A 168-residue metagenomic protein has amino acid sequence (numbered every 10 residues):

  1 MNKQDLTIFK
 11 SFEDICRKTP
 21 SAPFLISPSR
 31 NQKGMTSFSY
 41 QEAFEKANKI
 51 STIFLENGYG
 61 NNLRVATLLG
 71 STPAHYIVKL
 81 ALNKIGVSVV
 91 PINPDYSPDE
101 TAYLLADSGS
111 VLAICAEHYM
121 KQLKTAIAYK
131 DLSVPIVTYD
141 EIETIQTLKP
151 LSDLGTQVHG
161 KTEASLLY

Functional and structural regions predicted by a protein language model:
K3-I26, E45, A164: A short N-terminal helical cap/helix-turn-helix that marks the beginning of AMP-binding/adenylate-forming
F12, V78, L123: Aromatic/hydrophobic pocket-lining residues that form π-stacking "cages" and hydrophobic walls in ligand
R17, L55, N83, A106: Short polybasic/polar patches that bind polyanions
P20-P23, L151-Y168: Conserved pre-ATP/AMP-binding loop-to-beta segment of ANL
S21, L25-T72, Y76-L80, S97-A102 (+1 more regions): Conserved AMP-binding/adenylate-forming core of the ANL superfamily
K84-G160: Structural core segment of the AMP-binding/adenylate-forming
